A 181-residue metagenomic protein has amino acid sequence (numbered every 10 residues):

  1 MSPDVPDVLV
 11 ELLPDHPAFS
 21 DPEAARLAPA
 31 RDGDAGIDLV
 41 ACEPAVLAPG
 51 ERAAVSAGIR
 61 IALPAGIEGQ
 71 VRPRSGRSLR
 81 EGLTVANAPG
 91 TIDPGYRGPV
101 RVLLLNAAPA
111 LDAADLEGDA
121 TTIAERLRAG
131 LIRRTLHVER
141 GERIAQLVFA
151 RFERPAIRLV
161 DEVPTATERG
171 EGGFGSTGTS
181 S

Functional and structural regions predicted by a protein language model:
M1-S181: DUTPase catalytic domain/fold
